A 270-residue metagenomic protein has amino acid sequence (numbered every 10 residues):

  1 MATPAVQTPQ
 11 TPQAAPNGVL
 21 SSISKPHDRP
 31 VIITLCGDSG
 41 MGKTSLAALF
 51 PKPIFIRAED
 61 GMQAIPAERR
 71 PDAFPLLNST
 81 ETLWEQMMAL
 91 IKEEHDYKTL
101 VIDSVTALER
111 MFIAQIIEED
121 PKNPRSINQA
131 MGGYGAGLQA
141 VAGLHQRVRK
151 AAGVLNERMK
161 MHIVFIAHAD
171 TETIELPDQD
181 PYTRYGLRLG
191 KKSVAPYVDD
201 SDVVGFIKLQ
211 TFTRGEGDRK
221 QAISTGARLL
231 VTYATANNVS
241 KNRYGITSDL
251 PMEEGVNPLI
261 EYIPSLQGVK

Functional and structural regions predicted by a protein language model:
A2-S22: N-terminal pre-Walker A segment at the start of P-loop NTPase domains
A15-G18, I23-I102, T106-A114: Conserved P-loop
K25, S45-A47, E93, V154-N156 (+2 more regions): A general structural signal for short secondary-structure junctions and capping/turn motifs
P53-F55, I163, V204-F206: Short, well-ordered beta-strand core segments
D60, N78, H168, L209 (+1 more regions): Residues that form or immediately flank small-molecule/cofactor binding pockets and catalytic motifs
A107-S193: P-loop NTPase motor core
E172-K270: Conserved GTP-binding G-domain of TRAFAC-class P-loop NTPases and closely related GTPase folds
